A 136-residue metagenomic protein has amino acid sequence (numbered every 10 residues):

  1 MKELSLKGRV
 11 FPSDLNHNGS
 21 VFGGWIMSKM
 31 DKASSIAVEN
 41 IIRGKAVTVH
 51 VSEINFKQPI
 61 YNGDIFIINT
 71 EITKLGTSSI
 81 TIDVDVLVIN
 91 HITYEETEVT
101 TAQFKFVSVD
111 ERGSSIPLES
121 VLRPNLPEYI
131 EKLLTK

Functional and structural regions predicted by a protein language model:
M1, S35-N69, T73-L75, S79-T81 (+1 more regions): Hydrophobic beta-strand-centered segment that forms part of the acyl-chain substrate-binding groove
M1-H50, V107-K136: Hot-dog-fold acyl-thioester-processing enzymes
L4, Y61-N62, T73-K136: HotDog/MaoC-like acyl-thioester-processing domains
V10-D14, V51-Q58, V88-N90: Short, well-ordered turn and helix-capping elements at secondary-structure junctions
